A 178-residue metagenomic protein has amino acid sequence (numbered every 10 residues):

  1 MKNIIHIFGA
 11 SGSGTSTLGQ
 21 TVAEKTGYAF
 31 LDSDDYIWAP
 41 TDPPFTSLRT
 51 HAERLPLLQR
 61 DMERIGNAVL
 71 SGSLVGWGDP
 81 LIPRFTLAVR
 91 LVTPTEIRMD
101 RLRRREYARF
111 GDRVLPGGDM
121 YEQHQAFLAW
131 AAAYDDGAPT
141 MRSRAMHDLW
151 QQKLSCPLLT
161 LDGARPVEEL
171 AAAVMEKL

Functional and structural regions predicted by a protein language model:
K2, A129-L178: NTP-dependent small-molecule kinase module
I7: Hydrophobic anchor at the beta1->P-loop junction of P-loop NTPases
A10: P-loop (Walker A) phosphate-binding loop of NTP-binding proteins
S13: ATP-binding Walker
S16: Walker A/P-loop
Q20, E24-E63: Conserved substrate/cofactor phosphate-moiety recognition/catalytic segment in nucleotide-dependent phosphotransferases
H51-E96: Glycine-rich phosphate-binding loop used to anchor ATP phosphates in small-molecule kinases, encompassing both
A88, V92-R142: A glycine- and Lys/Arg-enriched "phosphate-lid" helix/loop adjacent to the NTP-binding pocket of small-molecule kinases
